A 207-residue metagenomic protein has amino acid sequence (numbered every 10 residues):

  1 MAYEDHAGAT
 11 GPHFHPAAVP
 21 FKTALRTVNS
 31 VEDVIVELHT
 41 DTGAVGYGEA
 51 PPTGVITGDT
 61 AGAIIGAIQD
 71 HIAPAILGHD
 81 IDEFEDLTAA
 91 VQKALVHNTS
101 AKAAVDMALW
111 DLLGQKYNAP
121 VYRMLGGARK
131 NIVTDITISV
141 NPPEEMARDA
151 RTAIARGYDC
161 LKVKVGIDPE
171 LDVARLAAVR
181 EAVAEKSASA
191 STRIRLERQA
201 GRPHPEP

Functional and structural regions predicted by a protein language model:
M1-A7, T23-L25, A89-Q92, V96 (+2 more regions): N-terminal amphipathic alpha-helix/helix-capping segment at the start of soluble metabolic enzymes
M1-T42, Y47-T57: Structured beta-strand/loop patches that form or line metal/cofactor-binding pockets in enzymes
M1-Y3, A103, R156: Structured loop/turn residues at beta-strand edges in well-structured enzyme cores
V28, N98-D106, P143, A147: Glycine-rich anion/phosphate-binding loops
N29-V31, S100, G127-R129: Short coil/turn motifs at beta-sheet boundaries
D33-I35, A104, V133, C160: Broad gene-expression machinery/nucleic-acid interaction feature
H39-K116: Metal- or metallocofactor-binding catalytic centers and their adjacent structured scaffolds across diverse enzyme
R123-P207: Metal-dependent enolase-superfamily TIM-barrel catalytic cores that perform enediolate-based chemistry
